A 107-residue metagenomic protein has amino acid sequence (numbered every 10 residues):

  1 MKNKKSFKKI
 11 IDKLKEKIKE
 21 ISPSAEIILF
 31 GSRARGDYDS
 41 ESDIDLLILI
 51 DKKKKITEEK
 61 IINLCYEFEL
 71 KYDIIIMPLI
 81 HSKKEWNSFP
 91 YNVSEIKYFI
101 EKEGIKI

Functional and structural regions predicted by a protein language model:
M1-E26, R35-G36, S40, I50-I107: Catalytic core of pol beta-like nucleotidyltransferases
I28, D45-L47: Short, well-ordered beta-strand segments
F30-S32: Glycine-rich beta-strand-to-loop/alpha-helix junction loops that act as flexible
